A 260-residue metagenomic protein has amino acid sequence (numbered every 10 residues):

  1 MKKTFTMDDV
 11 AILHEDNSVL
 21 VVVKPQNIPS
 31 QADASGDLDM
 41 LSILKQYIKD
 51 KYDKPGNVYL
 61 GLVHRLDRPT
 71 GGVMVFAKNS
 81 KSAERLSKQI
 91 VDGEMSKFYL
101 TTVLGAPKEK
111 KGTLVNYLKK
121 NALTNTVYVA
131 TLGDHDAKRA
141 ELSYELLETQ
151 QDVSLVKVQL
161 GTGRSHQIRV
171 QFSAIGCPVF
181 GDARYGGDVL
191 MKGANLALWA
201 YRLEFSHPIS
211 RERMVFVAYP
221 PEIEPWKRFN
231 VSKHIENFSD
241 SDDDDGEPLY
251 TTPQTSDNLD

Functional and structural regions predicted by a protein language model:
M1-D260: RNA pseudouridine synthases
